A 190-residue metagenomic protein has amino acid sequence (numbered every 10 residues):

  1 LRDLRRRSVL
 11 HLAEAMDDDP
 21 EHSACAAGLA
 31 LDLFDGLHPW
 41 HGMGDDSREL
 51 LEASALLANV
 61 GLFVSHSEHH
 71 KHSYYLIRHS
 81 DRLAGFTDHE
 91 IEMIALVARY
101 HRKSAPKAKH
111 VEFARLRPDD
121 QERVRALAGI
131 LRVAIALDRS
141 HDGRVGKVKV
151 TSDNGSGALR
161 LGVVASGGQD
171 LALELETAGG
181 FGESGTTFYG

Functional and structural regions predicted by a protein language model:
L1-R6, R48, V150-S156: Flexible hinge/switch segments at interdomain interfaces of large molecular machines
V9-E14, E21-V150: Divalent metal-dependent catalytic cores for phosphoryl transfer on phosphate-bearing substrates
D17, R82, T187-G190: Residue-level recognition of short, structured coil/turn motifs that connect secondary structure elements
L131, L137-G190: Low-complexity, glycine/alanine/valine/leucine- and proline-rich hydrophobic stretches
